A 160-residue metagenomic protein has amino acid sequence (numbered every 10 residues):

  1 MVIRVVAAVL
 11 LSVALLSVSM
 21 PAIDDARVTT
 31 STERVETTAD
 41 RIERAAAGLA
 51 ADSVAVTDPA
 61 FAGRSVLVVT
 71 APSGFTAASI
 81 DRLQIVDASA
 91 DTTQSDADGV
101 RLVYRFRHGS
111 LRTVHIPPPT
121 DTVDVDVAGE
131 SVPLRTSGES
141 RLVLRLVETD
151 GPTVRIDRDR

Functional and structural regions predicted by a protein language model:
M1-A51: Hydrophobic alpha-helical segments
A8, V56, T76-A78: A broad, structure-centric signal for solvent-exposed, well-ordered loop/edge residues that line or flank functional
S12-L15, P21-D24, V28-S31, V56-D58 (+4 more regions): Generic structural signal for short, flexible, solvent-exposed coil/loop and linker residues
T37-D40, V56, A60, D81-I85 (+1 more regions): General "foldedness" signal
A51-G74: Short, glycine/small-hydrophobic-rich surface segments
A71-R160: Intrinsically disordered, low-complexity regions enriched in Pro/Ser/Thr/Gly and acidic residues
